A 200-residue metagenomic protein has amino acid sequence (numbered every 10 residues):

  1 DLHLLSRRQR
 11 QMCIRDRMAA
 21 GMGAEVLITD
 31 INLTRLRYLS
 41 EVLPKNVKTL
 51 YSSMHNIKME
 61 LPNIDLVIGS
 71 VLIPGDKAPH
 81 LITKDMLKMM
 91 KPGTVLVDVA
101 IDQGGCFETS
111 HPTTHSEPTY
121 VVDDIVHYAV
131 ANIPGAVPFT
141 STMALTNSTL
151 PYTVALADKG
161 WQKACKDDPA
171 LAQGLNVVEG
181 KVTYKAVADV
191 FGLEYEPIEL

Functional and structural regions predicted by a protein language model:
D1-R10, I14: Single conserved hydrophobic/aromatic residue that forms the stacking wall/gate of nucleotide- or nucleobase-binding
R8-Q9, T29-N32, S52-S53, S70-V71 (+2 more regions): Fold-independent oxyanion-binding glycine-rich loops and adjacent beta-strand/coil segments at enzyme active sites
R17-A20: Gly/Ala-rich phosphate-binding loop of Rossmann-like dinucleotide-binding domains, activating on the conserved
M22-L43: NAD(P)-binding Rossmann-fold cofactor-contacting core
T29, L33, M54, H80-K84 (+2 more regions): Electropositive phosphate-/nucleotide-binding environments in soluble metabolic enzymes
E41-D123: Rossmann-like adenosine-cofactor binding region
I101, C106-L200: Adenosine-phosphate binding glycine-rich loop
